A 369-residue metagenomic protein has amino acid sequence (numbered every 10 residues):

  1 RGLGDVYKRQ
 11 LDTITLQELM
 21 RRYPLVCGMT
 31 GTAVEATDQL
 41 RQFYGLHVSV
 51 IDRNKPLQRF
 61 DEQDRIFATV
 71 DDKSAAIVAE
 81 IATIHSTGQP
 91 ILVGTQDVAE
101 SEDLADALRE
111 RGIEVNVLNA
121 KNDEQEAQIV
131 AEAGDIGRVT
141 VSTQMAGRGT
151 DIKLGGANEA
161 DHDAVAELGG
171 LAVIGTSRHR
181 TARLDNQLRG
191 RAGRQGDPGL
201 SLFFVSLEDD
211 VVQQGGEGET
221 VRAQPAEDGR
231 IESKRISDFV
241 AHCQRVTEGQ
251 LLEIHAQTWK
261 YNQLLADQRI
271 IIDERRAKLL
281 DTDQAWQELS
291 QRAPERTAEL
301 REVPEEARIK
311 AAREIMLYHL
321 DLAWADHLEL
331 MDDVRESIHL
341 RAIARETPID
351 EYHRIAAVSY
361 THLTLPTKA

Functional and structural regions predicted by a protein language model:
G2-Y7, T364-T367: Short, small-residue-biased leader/transition segments that mark boundaries at the very start of proteins
P24, G45-L46, G88, G112-E114 (+3 more regions): Short glycine-/polar-rich loops that comprise or flank the Walker A/P-loop and associated switch/sensor motifs
A36-F67: Interdomain hinge/linker at the junction between the two RecA-like core domains of SF2 helicases
I66-Q89: Conserved interdomain hinge at the start of the Helicase C-terminal
G88-E102: Conserved strand-helix element at the start of the C-terminal RecA-like helicase core
R109-T140, M145-R148, K153-L168: Conserved motor-coupling elements within RecA-like helicase/translocase cores
D163-K310, L328: C-terminal helicase module of SF1/SF2 nucleic-acid helicases/translocases
L322, L330-S359, L363-L365: C-terminal amphipathic alpha-helical interaction region
